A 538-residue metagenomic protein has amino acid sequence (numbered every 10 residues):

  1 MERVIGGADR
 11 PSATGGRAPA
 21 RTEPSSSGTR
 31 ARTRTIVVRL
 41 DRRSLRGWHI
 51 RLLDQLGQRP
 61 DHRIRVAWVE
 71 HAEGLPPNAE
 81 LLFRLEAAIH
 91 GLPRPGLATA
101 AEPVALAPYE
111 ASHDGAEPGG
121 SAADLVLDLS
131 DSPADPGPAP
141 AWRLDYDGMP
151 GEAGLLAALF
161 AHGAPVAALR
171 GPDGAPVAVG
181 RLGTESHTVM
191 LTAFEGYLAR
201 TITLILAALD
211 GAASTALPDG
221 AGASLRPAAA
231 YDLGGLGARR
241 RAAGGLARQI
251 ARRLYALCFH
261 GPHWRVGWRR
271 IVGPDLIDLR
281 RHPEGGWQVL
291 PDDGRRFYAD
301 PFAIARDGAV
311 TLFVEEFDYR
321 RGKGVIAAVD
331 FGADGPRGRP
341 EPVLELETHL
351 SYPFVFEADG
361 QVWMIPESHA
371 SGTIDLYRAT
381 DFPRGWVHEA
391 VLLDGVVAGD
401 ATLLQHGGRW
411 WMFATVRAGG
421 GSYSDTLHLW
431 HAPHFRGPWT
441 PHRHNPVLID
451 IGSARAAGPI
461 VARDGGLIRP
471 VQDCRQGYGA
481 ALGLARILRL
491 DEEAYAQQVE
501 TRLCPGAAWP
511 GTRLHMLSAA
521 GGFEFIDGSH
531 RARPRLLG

Functional and structural regions predicted by a protein language model:
E2-L350, F354-E357, W363, D375-R378 (+3 more regions): One-carbon transfer enzymes
E73, P133, M149, D394-V397 (+4 more regions): Short, catalytically relevant binding-site loops at active-site mouths
R281-P291, P336-L344, D381-G395, W430-G452 (+1 more regions): Blade-edge beta-strand/turn elements of extracellular beta-propeller and related beta-sheet repeat scaffolds
A299-F302, S351-F356, G399-L404, A456-V461 (+1 more regions): Beta-rich, blade/repeat-based domains predominating in secreted/periplasmic proteins but also intracellular
A303, V310-E316, F356, Q361-S368 (+7 more regions): Hydrophobic core segments of beta-strands in well-ordered, beta-rich domains
Y319-G324, E367-T373, G420-D425, G477-A480: Short, solvent-exposed loop/turn segments at conserved positions within beta-propeller repeat blades
R409-F435, I451-R486: Loop/turn-rich, solvent-exposed surfaces of beta-rich toroidal or solenoidal domains
L482-I487, A508-G538: Blade-level signature of beta-propeller repeat domains, shared across WD40, Kelch, NHL, RCC1 and BNR/Asp-box propellers
